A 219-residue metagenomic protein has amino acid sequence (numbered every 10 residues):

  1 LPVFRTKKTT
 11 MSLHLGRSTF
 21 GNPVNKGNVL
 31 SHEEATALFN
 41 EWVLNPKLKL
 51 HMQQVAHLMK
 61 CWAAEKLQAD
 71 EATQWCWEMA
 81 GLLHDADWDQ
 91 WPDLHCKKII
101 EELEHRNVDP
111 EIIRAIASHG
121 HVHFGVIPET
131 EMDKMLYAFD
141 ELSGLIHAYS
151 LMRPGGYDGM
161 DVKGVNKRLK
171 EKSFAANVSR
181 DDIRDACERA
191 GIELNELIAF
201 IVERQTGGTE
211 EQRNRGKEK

Functional and structural regions predicted by a protein language model:
L1, L13-L15: Leucine-biased recognition of intrinsically disordered, low-complexity hydrophobic segments
P2-T9: Extreme N-terminal basic, low-complexity initiation segments that serve as generic localization/processing leaders
R5, R17, R213-R215: Basic polycationic patches enriched in arginine
L15-W91: Acidic/His-rich, divalent-metal-binding segments that scaffold phosphate/diphosphate chemistry
L44-K49, V55-A69, L83, M132-K219: Divalent metal-dependent phosphate-bond-processing catalytic cores, especially two-metal-ion Mg2+/Mn2+ enzymes that act
A72-K172: Divalent metal-dependent catalytic cores for phosphoryl transfer on phosphate-bearing substrates
